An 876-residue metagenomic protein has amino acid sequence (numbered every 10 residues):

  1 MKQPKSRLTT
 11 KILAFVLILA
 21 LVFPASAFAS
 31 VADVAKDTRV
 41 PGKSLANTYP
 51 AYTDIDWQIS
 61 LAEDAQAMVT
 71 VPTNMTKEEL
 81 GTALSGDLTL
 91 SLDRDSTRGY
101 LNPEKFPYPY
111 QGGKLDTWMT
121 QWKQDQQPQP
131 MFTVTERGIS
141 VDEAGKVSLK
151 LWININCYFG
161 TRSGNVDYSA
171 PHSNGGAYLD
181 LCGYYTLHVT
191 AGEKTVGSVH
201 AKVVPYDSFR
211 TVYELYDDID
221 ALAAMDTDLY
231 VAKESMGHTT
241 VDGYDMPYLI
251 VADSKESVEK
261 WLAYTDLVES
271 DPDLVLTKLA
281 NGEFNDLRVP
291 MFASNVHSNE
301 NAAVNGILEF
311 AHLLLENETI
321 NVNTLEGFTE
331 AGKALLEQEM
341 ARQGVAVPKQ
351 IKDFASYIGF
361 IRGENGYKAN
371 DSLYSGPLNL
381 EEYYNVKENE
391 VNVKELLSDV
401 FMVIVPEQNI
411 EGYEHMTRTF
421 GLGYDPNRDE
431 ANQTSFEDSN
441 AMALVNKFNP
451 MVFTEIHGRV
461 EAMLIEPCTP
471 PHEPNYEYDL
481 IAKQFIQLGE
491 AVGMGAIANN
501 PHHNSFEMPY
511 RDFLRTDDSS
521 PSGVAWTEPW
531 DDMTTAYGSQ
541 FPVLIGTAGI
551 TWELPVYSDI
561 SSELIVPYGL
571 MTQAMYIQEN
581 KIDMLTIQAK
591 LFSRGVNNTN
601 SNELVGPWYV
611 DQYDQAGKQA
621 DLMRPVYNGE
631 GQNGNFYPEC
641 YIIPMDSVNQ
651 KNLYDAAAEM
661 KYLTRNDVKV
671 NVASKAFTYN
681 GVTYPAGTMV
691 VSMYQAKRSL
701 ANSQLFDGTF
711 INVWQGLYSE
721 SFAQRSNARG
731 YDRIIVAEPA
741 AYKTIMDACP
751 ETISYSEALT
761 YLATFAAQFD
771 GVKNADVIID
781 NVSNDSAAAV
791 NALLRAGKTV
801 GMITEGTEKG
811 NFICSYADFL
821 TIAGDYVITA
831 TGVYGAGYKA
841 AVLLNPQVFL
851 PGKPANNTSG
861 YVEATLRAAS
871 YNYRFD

Functional and structural regions predicted by a protein language model:
Q3-L13: Bacterial N-terminal signal peptides that target proteins for export
A14-P24: Bacterial N-terminal signal peptides
L21, H297-N299, N409, H457-R459 (+1 more regions): Catalytic metal-binding/acid-base residues of hydrolase active sites
V22-V34: Sec-dependent signal peptide cleavage junction
V34-L215, I219, S270-T277, F284-N301 (+6 more regions): Intrinsic-disorder/low-complexity accessory segments
L215-F292: Soluble metallo-hydrolase cores and metallopeptidase-like ectodomains found primarily in the secretory/periplasmic
H238-V241, M246-D253, Y264-L267, V304-E316 (+5 more regions): Surface-exposed loop and adjacent secondary-structure segments within mature catalytic domains
F448: Active-site charged/polar residues at nucleotide-handling catalytic sites that mediate phosphoryl, nucleotidyl
